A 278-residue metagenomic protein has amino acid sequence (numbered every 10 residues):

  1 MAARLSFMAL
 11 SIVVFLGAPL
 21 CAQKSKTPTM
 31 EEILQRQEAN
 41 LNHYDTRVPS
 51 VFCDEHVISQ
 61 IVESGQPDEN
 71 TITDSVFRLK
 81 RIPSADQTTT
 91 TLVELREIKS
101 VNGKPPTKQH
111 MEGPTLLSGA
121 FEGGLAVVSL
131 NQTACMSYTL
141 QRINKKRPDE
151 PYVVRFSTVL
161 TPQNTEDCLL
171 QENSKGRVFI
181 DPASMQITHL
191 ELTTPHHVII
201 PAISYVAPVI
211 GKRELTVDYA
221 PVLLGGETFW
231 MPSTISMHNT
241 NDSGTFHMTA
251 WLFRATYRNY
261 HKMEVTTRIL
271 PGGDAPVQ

Functional and structural regions predicted by a protein language model:
M1-R4: N-terminal secretory signal peptides that target proteins for export/translocation
S6-A18: Bacterial N-terminal signal peptides
Q23-K175, P182-H189, T193-Q278: Structured extracytoplasmic
